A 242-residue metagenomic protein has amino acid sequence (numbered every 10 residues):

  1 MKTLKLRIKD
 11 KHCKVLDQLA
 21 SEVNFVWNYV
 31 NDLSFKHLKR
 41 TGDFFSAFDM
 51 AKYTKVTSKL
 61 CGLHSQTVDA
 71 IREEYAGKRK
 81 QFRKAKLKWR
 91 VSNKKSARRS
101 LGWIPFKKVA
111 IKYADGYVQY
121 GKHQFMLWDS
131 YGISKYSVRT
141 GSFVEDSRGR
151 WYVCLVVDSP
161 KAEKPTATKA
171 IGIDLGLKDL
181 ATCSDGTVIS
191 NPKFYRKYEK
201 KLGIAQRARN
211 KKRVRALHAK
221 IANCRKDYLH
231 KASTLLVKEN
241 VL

Functional and structural regions predicted by a protein language model:
M1-L242: Nucleic-acid substrate recognition interfaces
